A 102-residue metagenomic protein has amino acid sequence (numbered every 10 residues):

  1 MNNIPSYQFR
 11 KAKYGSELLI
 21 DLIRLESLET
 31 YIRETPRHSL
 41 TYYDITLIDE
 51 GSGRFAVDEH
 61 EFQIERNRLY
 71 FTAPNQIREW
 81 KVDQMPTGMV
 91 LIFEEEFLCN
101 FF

Functional and structural regions predicted by a protein language model:
M1-A56, H60-F62: Generic protein-terminus/edge-of-domain signal
K11, C99-N100: Generic structural "secondary-structure junction" signal
L25, I45, L69-F71, V90-I92: Conserved hydrophobic/aromatic beta-strand scaffold that supports enzyme active sites
E34, N100-F102: Short, charged, solvent-exposed linker or helix-capping segments at domain edges/interfaces that act as flexible hinges
D49, E65-R66, Q84: A cytosolic small-molecule/anion-sensing beta-strand core signal
R54, L98-C99: Nucleotide phosphate-binding site architecture
E59-A73: Short acidic-glycine-tyrosine-enriched beta hairpin
N75-L98: Ligand-binding loop in jelly-roll beta-barrel domains
